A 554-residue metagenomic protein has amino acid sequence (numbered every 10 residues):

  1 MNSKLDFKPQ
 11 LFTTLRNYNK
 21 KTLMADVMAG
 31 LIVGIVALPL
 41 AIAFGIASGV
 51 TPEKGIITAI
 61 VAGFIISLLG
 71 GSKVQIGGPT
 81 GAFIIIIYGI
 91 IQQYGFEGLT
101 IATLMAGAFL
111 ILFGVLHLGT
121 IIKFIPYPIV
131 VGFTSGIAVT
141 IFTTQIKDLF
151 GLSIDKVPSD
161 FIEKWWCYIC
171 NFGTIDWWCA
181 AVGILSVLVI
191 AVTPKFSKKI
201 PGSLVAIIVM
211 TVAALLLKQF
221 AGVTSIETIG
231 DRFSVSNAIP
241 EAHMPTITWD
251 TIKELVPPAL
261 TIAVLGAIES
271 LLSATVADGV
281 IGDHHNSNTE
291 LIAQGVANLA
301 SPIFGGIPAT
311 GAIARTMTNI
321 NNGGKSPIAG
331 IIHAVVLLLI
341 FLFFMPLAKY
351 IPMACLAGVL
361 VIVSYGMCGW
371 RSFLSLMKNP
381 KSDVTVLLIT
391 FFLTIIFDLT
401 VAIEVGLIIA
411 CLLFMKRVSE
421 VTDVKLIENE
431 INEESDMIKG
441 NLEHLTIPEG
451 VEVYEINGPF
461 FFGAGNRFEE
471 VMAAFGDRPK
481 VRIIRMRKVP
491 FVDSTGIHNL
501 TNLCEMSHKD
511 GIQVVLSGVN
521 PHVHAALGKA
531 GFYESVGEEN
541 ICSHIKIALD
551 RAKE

Functional and structural regions predicted by a protein language model:
M1-K425, N432-E433: Transmembrane helical cores of multi-pass ion-transport proteins
S3, A552-E554: Intrinsically disordered or compositionally simple regulatory linkers and C-terminal tails in signal-transduction
A29, V187, A191, N466 (+3 more regions): Short, contiguous clusters of charged residues that form electrostatic/catalytic patches at enzyme active sites, used
I76, L516, I541: Conserved SAM-binding loop
I87, W165, F468-M472, A548 (+1 more regions): Generic hydrophobic alpha-helical segments
G366-S535, K553: The feature marks cytosolic C-terminal regulatory regions of anion transporters and related permeases
S535-R551: Short acidic-hydrophobic, aromatic-tinged amphipathic segments that line or gate anion-handling sites
